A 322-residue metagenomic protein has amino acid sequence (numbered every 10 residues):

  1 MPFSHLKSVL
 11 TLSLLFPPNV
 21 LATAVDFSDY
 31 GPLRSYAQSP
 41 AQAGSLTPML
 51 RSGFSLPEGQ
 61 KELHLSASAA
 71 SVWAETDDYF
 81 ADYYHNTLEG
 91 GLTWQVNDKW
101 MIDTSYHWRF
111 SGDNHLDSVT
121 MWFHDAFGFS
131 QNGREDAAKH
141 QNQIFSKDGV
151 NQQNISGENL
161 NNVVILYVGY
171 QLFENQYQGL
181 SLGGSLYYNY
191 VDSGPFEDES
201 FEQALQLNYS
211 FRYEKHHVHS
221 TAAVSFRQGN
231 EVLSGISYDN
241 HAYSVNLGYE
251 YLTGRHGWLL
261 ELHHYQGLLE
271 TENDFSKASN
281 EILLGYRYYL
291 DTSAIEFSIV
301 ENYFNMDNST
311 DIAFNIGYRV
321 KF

Functional and structural regions predicted by a protein language model:
M1-Y36: Cleavable N-terminal export/targeting peptides
T23-P195, F201-R212, S225, E261 (+2 more regions): Transmembrane beta-barrel domains of Gram-negative outer membranes and organellar outer membranes
P57, W94-W100, L172-Q176, F211-H217 (+3 more regions): Outer-membrane beta-barrel strand-turn architecture
D113-N114, N230-E231, D307-S309: A short, polar/proline- and glycine-enriched secondary-structure boundary/capping micro-motif
F123-Q152, G235-F322: Outer membrane beta-barrel transmembrane domains
E197-R255, L260: Aromatic-anchored, glycine/proline-accented short structural segments that stabilize local strand-turns or short
